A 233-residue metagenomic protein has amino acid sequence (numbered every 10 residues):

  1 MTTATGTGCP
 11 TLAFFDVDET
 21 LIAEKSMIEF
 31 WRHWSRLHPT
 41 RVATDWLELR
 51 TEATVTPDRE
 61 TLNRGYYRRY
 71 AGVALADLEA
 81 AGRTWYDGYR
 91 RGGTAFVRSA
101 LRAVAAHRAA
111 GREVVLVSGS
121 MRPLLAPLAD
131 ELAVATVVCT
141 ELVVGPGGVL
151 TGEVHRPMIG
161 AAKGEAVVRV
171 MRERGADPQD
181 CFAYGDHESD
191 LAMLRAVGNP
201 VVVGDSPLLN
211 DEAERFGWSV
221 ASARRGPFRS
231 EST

Functional and structural regions predicted by a protein language model:
T2-A4, G8-L12, A80-A81, D87-T233: C-terminal cap/substrate-recognition subdomain and adjoining C-terminal extension of metal-dependent phosphatase-like
T2-V55: Active-site neighborhood of HAD-like aspartate-dependent phosphohydrolases
I22, Y70, I159: Catalytic cores of large soluble enzymes that bind and process phosphate-bearing ligands
D45, R59-L62: N-terminal alpha-helical segment
A53-T54, T61-G72: Helix-loop "lid/cap" segments that line or gate small-molecule binding pockets
G65-Y66, D77, A166: Hydrophobic alpha-helical segments typical of transmembrane helices and their membrane-interface/capping positions
V73, L78-E79: Conserved catalytic-core helix/loop/strand module for nucleotide-ribose chemistry
